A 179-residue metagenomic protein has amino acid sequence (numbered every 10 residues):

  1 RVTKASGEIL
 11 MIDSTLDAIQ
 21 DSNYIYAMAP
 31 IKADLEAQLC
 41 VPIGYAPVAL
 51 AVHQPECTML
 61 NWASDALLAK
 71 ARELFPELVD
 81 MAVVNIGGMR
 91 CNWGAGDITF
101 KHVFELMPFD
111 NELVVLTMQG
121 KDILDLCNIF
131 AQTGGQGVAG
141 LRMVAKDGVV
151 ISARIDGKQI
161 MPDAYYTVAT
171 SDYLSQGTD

Functional and structural regions predicted by a protein language model:
R1-Q38, G135: Active-site-adjacent helix-turn-beta-strand microarchitecture at beta-sheet edges that either contains or buttresses
V2, W62-D179: Feature captures C-terminal
S22-I25, A29, C57-N61, D65 (+1 more regions): Electropositive phosphate-/nucleotide-binding environments in soluble metabolic enzymes
L35-C40, G94-I98: Short hydrophobic/aromatic-rich motifs at helix boundaries and adjacent loops
Q38-V52: A short, surface-exposed helix-loop junction/capping segment
V48-C57, E112-V114, D172: Second-shell loop/turn segments in exported
